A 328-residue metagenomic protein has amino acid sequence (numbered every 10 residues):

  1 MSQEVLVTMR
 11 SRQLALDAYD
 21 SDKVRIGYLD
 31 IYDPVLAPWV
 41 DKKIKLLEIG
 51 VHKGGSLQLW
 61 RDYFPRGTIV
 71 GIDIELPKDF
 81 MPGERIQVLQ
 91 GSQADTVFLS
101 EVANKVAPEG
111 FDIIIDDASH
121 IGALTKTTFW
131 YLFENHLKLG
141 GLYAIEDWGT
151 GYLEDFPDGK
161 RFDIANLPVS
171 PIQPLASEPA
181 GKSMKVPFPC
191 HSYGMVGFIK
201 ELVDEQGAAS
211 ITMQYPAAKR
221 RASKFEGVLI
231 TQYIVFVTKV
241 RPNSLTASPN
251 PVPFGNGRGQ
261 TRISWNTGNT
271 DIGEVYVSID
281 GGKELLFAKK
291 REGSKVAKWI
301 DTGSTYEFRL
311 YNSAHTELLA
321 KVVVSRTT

Functional and structural regions predicted by a protein language model:
M1-I115, S119-I145, G149-N243, L319: A short alpha-helical cap/connector motif
P242-T328: Extended, solvent-exposed regions of the mature portions of secreted/cell-surface glycoproteins
